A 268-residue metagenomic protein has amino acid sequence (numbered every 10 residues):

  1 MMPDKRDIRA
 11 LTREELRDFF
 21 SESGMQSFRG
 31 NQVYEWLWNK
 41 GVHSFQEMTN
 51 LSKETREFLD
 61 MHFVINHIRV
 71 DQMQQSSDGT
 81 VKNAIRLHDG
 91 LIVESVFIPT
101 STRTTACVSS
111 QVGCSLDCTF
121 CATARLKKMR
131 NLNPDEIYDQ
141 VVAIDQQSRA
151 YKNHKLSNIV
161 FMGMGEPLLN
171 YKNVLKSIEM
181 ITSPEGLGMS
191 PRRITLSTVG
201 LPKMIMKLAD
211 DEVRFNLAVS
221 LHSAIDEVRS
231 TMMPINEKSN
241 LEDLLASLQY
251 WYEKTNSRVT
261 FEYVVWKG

Functional and structural regions predicted by a protein language model:
M1-T104: Flexible, acidic/Gly-rich N-terminal and inter-domain linker regions that tether and position cofactor-handling modules
D18, E57, D139-V142, K176-E179 (+1 more regions): Solvent-exposed alpha-helical segments within well-ordered globular domains of core cellular machineries
S76, S109-S110, S197, S220: Short linear Ser/Thr-Pro motifs
L87, V112-C114, L221-S223: Short, small-residue-rich loop/turn micro-motifs
P99-E136, V142-D145: Canonical Radical SAM [4Fe-4S] cluster-binding loop centered on the CxxxCxxC motif and its immediate flanking residues
D145-N158, G163-G268: Conserved AdoMet/S-adenosylmethionine-binding subsite of the radical SAM
